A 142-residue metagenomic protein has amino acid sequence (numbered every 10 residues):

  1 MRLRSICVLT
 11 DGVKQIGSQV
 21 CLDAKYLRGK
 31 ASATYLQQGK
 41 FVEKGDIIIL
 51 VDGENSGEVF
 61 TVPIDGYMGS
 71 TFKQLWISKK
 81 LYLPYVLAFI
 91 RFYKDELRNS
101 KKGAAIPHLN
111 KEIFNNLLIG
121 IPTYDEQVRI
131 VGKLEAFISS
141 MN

Functional and structural regions predicted by a protein language model:
M1-K14, D23-L27, G120-N142: Non-catalytic DNA-recognition/assembly elements of restriction-modification systems
M1-R4, V59, I77-P84, I106 (+1 more regions): Catalytic cores of nucleotide-enabled group-transfer and carboxylate-activating enzymes in metabolic and assembly-line
R4-G39, E43, I47-I49: DNA target-recognition patches
G29-K30, S56-E58, S139: Flexible loop/turn segments at secondary-structure boundaries
Q38-R91: A short beta-sheet element
D52, G66-K73, G103-Y124: A short glycine-rich beta-alpha junction/loop motif
V86, K94, Q127-I130: Interdomain signal-transducing alpha-helices
I90-K94, R98: Short amphipathic alpha-helical signal-transduction/dimerization elements
